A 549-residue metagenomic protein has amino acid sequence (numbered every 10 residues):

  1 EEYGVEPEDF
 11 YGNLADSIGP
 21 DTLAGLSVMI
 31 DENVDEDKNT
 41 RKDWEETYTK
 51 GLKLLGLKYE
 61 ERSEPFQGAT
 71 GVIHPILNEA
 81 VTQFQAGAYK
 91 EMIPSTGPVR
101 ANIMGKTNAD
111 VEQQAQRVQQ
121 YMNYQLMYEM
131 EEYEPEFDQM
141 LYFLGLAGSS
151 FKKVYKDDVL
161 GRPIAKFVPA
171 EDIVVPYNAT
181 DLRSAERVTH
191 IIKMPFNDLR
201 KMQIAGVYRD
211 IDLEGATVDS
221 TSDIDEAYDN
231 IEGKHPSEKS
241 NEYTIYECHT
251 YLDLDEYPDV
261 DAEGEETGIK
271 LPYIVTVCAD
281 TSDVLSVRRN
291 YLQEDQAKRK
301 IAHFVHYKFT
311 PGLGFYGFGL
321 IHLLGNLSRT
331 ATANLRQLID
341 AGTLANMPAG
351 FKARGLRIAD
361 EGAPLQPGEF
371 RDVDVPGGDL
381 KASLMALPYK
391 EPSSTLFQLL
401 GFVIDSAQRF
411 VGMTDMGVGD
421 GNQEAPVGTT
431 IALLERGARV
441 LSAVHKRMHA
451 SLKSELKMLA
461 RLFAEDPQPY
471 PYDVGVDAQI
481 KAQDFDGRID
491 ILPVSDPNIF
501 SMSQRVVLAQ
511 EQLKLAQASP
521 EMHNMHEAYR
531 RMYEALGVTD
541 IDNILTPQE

Functional and structural regions predicted by a protein language model:
E1-T70, V111, A115-Y124, F143-L146 (+13 more regions): C-terminal anchoring/interaction modules
T96-M104, K152: Helix-loop-helix transmembrane hairpins and adjacent membrane-interface loops of multi-pass inner-membrane proteins
Y128-E131, T414: A conserved hydrophobic secondary-structure block that centers on an alpha-helix together with its immediately flanking
E132-M140: Phosphate-interacting basic helix/loop segments used at nucleotide- and nucleic-acid interfaces
T244-Y251, K270-P272: Serine/threonine-rich low-complexity intrinsically disordered regions
E256-V260, G264, G268-K270: Acidic, glycine-anchored loop motifs typical of Ca2+
